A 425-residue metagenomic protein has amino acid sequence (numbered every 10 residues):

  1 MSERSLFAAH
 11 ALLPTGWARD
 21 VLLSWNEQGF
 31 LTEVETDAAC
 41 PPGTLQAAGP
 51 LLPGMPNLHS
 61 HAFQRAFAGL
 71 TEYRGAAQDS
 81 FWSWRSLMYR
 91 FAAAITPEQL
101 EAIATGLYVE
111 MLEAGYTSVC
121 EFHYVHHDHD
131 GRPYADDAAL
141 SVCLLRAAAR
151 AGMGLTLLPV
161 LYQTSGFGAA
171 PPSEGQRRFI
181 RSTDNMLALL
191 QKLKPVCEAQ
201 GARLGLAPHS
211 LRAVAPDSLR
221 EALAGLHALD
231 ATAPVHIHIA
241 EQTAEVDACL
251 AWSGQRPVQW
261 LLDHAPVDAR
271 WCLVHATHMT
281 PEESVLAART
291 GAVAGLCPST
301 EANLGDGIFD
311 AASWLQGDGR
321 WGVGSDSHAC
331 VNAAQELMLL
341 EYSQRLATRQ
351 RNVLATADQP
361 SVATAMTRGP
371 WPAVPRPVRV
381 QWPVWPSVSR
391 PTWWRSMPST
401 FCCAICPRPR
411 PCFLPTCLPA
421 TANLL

Functional and structural regions predicted by a protein language model:
M1-C40, P50-L51: N-terminal metal-binding scaffold of metallo-dependent hydrolase/deaminase domains
L51, G69-G154, D184-A199: Alpha-helical scaffold segments that flank or form the walls of functional sites
P53-R65, P234-T243: Histidine-centered catalytic micro-motifs
H59, G115, A148, L206 (+4 more regions): Conserved, mostly hydrophobic/aromatic
A66-A102, D128-D137, T164-T183, G225 (+3 more regions): Active-site gating loops and adjacent loop-to-helix segments of metal-dependent hydrolytic enzymes
H127-A276: Metal-coordinating catalytic core of metallo-dependent amide/deamination hydrolases
D263-C402: Active-site-adjacent C-terminal substructures of enzyme catalytic domains
R390-L425: C-terminal cap of metal-dependent C-N hydrolases
